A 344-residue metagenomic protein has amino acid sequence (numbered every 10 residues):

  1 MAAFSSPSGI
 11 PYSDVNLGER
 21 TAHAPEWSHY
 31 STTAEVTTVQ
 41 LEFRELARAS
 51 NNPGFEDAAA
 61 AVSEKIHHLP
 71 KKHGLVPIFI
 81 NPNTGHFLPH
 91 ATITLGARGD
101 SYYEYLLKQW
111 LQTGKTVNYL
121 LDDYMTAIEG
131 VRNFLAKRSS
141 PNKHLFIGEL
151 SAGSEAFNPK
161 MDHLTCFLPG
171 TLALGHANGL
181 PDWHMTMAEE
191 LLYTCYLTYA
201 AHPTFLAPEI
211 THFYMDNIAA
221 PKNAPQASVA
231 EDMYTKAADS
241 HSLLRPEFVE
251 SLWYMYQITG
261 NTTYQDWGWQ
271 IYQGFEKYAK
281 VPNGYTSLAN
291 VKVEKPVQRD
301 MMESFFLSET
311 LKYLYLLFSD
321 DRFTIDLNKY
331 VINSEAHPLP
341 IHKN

Functional and structural regions predicted by a protein language model:
M1-N344: Glycan-recognition and catalytic cores of secretory/periplasmic carbohydrate-active enzymes
